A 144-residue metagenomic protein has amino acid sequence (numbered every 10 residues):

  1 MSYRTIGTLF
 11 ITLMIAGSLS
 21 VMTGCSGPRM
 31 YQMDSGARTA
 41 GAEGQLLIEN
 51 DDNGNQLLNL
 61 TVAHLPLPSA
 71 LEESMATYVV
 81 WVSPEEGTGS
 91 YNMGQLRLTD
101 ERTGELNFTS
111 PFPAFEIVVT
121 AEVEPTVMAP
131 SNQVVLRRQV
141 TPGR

Functional and structural regions predicted by a protein language model:
S2, V21, C25-R144: N-terminal targeting/export leaders
S2-T8: Bacterial Sec-dependent N-terminal signal peptides
T8-L9, T103: Short, structured coil/loop segments at alpha-helix boundaries
F10-V21: Bacterial N-terminal signal peptides
